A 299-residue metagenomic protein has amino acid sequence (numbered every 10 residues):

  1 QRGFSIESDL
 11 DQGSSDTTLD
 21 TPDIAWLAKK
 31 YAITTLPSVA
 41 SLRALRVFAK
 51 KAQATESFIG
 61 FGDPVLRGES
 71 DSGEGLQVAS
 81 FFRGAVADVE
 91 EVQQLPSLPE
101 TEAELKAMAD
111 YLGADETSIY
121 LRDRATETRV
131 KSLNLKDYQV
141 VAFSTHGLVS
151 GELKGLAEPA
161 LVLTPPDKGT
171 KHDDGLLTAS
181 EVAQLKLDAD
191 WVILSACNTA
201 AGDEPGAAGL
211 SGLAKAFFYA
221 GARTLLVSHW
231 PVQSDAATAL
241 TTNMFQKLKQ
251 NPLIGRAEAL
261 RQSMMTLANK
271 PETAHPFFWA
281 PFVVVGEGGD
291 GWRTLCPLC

Functional and structural regions predicted by a protein language model:
Q1-C299: Catalytic cores of enzymes
